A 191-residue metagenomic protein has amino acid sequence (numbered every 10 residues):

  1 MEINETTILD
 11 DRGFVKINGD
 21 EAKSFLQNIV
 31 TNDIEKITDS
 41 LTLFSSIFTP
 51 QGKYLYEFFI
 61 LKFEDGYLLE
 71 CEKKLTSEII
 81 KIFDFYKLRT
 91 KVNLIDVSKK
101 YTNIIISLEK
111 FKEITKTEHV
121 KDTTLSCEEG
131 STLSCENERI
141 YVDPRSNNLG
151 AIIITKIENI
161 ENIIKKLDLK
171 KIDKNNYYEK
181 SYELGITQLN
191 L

Functional and structural regions predicted by a protein language model:
M1-L191: Basic, glycine/lysine-rich polyanion-binding surfaces/domains
